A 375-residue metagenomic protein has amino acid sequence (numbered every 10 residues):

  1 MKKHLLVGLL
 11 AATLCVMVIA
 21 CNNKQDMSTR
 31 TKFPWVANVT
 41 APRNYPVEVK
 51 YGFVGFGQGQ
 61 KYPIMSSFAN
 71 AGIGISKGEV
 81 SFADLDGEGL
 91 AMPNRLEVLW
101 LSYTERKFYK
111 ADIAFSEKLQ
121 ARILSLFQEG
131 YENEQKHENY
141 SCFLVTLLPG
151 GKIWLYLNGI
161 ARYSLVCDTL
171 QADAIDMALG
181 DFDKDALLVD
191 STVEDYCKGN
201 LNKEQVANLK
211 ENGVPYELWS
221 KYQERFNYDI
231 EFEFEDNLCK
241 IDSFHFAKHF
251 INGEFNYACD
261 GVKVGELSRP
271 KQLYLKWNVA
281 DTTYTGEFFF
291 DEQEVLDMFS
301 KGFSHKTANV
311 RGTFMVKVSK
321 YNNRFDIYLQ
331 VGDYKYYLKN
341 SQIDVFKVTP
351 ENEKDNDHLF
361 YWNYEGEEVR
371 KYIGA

Functional and structural regions predicted by a protein language model:
M1-G8: Bacterial N-terminal signal peptides that target proteins for export
M17-A20: C-terminal motif of bacterial Sec signal peptides marking the signal peptidase cleavage site
N22-K24: Bacterial signal peptide processing site
N38-E48, F232-K240: Structural motif
V54-S102, C239-F290: Tryptophan-paired
F108-A114, T283-Q293: Edge beta-strands of extracellular beta-sandwich domains
F115-L155, L296-T313: Low-complexity, Pro/Ser/Thr- and charge-rich linker/hinge segments at domain boundaries
H137-S243, A247, V310-A375: Activation corresponds to long, low-complexity, non-globular regions
